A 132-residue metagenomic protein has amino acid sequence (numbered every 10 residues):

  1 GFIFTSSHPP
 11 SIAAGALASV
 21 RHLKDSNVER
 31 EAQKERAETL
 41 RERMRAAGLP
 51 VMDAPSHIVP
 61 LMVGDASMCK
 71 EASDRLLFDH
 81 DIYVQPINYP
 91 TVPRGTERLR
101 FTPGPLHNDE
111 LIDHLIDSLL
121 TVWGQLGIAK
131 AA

Functional and structural regions predicted by a protein language model:
G1-N27: Conserved core segment of the aminotransferase class I/II
S6, M62-D65, P105: Short loop or secondary-structure boundary microenvironments that flank and position key functional residues
P9, N88-T91: Short, ordered loop/turn segments at secondary-structure junctions
P10, N27, A66, D109-E110: Alpha-helix N-capping/helix-start residues
L17-Y83: Conserved PLP-dependent catalytic core of the aminotransferase class-I/II
L49-V51, P90-P93: Replace "in large, NTP-powered and nucleic-acid-processing enzymes" with "in large, NTP-powered factors and other
F78, T91-A132: PLP-dependent enzyme catalytic core of the Aspartate aminotransferase-like
Y83-Q85, R100: PAS/PAC sensory module
